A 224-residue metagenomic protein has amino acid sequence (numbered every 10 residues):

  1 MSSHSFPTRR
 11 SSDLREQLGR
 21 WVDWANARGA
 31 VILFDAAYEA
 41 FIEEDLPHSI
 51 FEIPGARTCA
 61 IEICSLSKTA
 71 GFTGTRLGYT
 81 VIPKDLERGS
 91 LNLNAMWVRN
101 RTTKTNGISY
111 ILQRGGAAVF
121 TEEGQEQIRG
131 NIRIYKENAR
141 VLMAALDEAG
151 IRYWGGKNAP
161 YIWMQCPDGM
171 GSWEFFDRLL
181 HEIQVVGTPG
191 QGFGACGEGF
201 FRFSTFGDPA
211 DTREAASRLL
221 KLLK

Functional and structural regions predicted by a protein language model:
H4-S11: Short, small-residue-biased leader/transition segments that mark boundaries at the very start of proteins
S12-I32, A36-F72, K84-L91: Active-site pre-lysine segment of PLP-dependent enzymes
A27-R28, A149, I183: Helix C-cap/helix->beta junction micro-motif
F34, G155, G187-P189: Hydrophobic residues in well-ordered beta-strands that form the structural core
I53-R133, R140, A144: Conserved core segment of the aminotransferase class I/II
Q113, A117, I132-M143, Y153-Q165 (+1 more regions): Conserved glycine-rich beta-strand-loop-beta hairpin in the small C-terminal domain of fold type I
G169, E174, R178-T188, G192-K224: PLP-dependent enzyme catalytic core of the Aspartate aminotransferase-like
